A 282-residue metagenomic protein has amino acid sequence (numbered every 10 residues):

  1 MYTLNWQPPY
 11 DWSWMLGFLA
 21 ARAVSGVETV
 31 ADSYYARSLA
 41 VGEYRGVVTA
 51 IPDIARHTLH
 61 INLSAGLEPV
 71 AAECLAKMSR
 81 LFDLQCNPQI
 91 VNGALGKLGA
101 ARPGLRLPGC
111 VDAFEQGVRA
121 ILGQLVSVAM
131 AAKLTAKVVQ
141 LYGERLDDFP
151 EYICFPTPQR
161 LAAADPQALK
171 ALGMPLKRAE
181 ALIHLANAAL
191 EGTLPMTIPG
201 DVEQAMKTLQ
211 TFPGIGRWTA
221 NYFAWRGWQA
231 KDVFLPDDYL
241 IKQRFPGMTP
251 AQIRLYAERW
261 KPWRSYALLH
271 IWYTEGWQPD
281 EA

Functional and structural regions predicted by a protein language model:
M1-A282: HhH-family (HhH-GPD) DNA N-glycosylase catalytic core used in base-excision repair
